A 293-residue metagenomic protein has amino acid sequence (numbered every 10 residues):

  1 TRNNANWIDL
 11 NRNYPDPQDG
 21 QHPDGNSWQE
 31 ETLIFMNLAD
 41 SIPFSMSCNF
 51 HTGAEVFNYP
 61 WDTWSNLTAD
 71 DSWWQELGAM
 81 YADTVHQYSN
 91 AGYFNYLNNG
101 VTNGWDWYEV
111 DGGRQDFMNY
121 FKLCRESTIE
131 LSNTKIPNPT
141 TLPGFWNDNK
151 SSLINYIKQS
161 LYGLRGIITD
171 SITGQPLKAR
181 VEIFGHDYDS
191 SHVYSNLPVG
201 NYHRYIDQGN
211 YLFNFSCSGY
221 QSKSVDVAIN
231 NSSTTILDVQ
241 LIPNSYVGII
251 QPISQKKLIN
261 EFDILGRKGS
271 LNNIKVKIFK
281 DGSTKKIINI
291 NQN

Functional and structural regions predicted by a protein language model:
R2-I167: Metallocarboxypeptidase
Y162, I168-D170, S195-N196, F262-L265 (+1 more regions): Hydrophobic alpha-helical segments, especially N-terminal targeting/anchoring helices
I172, D238-G269, N291-N293: Residue-level detector of functionally pivotal "anchor" positions at catalytic/ligand-binding pockets or at interdomain
Q175-L177, I183-D207: Short, acidic Ser/Thr/Gly-rich low-complexity loop/linker segments typical of extracellular and cell-surface proteins
Y202, Q208-G219: A short, solvent-exposed beta-strand micro-motif common in secreted/extracellular proteins
Q208-N210, T234, N272: Extracellular Ig-like/FN3 beta-sandwich strand-entry sites
S218-P243: Structured interaction patches on ligand/partner-binding surfaces of diverse proteins
I274-N293: C-terminal tail/sorting-segment detector
